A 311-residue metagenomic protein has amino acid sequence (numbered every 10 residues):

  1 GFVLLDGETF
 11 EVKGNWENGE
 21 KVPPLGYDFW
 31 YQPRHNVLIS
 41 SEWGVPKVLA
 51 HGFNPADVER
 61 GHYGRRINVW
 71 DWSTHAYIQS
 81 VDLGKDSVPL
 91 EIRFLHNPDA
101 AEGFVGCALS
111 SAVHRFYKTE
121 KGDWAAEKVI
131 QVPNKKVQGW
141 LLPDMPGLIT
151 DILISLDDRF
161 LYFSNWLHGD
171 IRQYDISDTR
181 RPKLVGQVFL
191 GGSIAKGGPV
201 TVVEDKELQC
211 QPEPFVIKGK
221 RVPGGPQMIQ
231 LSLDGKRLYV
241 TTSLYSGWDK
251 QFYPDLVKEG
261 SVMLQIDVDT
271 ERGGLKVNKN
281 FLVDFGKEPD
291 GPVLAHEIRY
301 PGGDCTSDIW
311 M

Functional and structural regions predicted by a protein language model:
G7-F10, V69-H75, R115-K128, Q173-V185 (+3 more regions): Short loop/turn segments immediately following beta-strands, especially the blade-tip and inter-blade linker loops
V12-P24, Y77-S87, W124-D144, V185-R221 (+1 more regions): Surface-exposed loop and turn segments in beta-propeller and other repeat-based domains that flank or scaffold
L25-Y27, Y63, V88-L90, L109 (+4 more regions): Beta-rich catalytic cores
W30, R93-L95, L153, Q230: Conserved beta-strand position repeated across blades of beta-propeller domains
R34-N36, D99-A101, D157-R159, D234-K236: Short coil/turn segments that connect the beta-strands within blades of beta-propeller domains
S41-H62, F116-K118, T241-G260: Short, conserved, GDST-rich strand-edge loop motifs in beta-rich repeat architectures
G44-V45, L109, T119, L167 (+2 more regions): Residue-level signature of beta-propeller blades and closely related beta-rich strand-turn architectures in secreted
